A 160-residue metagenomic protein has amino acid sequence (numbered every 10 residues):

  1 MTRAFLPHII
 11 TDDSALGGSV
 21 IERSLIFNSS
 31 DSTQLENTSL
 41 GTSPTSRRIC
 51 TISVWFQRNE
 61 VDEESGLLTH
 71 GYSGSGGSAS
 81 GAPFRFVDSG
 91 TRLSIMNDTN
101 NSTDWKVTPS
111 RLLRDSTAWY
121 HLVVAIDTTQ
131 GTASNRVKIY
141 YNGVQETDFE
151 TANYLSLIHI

Functional and structural regions predicted by a protein language model:
M1-R48, R92-S94, D98-T103: Low-complexity, glycine/proline/serine-rich flexible segments
D31-S94, G131-A133: Extracellular glycan-recognition modules
M96-Y120: Short, aromatic/His-centered strand-loop micro-motif at the edge of beta-sheets
A118-T128, I139: Short tryptophan-centered beta-strand motifs in secreted/extracellular beta-sheet-rich domains of glycan-recognition
E150-N153: Outer-membrane beta-barrel translocator domains and adjoining extracellular loop/strand segments of Gram-negative
I158-I160: Conserved small/polar residues in nucleotide/adenosyl-binding loops
